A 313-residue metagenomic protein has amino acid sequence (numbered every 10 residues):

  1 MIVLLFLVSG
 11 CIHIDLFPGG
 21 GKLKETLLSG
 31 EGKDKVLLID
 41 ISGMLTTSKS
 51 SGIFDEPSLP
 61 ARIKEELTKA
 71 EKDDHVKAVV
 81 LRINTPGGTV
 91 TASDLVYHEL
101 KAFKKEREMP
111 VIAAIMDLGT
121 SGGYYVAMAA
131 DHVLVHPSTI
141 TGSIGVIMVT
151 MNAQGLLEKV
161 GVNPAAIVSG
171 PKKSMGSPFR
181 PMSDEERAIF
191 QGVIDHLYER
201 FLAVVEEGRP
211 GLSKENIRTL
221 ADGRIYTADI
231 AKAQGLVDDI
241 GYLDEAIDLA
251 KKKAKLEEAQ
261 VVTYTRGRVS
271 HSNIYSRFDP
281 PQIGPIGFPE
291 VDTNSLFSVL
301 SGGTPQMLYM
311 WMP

Functional and structural regions predicted by a protein language model:
I2-A113, L118-S121, M128-H136, I147-P313: N-terminal organellar transit peptides
G142-I144: Flexible, glycine/proline-enriched loop segments at strand-loop-helix junctions that form or flank small-ligand binding
